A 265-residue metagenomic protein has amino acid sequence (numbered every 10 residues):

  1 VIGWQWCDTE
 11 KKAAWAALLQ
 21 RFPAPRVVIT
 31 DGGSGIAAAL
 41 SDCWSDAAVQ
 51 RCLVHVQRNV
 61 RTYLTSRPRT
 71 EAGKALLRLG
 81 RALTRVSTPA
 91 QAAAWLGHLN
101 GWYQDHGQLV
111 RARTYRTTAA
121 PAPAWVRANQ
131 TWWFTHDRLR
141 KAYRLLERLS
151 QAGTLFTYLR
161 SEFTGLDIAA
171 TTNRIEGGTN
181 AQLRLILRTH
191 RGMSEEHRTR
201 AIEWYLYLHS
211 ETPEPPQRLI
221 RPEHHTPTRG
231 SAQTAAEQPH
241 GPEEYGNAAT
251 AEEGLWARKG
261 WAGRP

Functional and structural regions predicted by a protein language model:
V1-D46: RNase H-like nuclease fold core
V1-G3, F22-A24, R61, G80-S87: Short acidic, glycine/Ser/Thr-rich loop/turn "cap" segments at secondary-structure junctions
T9-K12, T30, S34, V54 (+3 more regions): Short, amphipathic alpha-helical segments
F22, C43, R67, I186-L187: Alpha-helix boundary/capping residues
R26, Q50, T171-T172: Residue-level marker of motif borders
T30, A37, R78-P265: Acidic/histidine-rich catalytic cores and adjacent linkers of DNA breakage/strand-transfer/modification proteins
D31-S34, A38-A82: Conserved beta-strand -> loop -> alpha-helix junction used to position metal-binding or nucleic-acid-contacting
